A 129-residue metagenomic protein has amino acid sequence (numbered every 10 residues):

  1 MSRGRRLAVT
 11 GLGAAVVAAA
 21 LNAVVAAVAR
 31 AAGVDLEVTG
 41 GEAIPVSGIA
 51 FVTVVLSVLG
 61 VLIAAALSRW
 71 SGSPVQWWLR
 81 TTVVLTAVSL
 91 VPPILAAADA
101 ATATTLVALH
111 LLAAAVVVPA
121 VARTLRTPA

Functional and structural regions predicted by a protein language model:
M1-A29: N-terminal signal-anchor transmembrane alpha-helix
L7, A65-V84: Internal alpha-helical transmembrane segments of multi-pass membrane proteins
A8-V16, A50-V54, L79-V83, T104-A108: Hydrophobic alpha-helical transmembrane segments
T10-A18, L112-A129: Membrane-water interface at the C-terminal end of transmembrane alpha helices
A18-R30, S57-A65, A114-P119: Transmembrane alpha-helical segments of multi-pass membrane transport proteins and ion-pumping complexes
A31-E42, A97-A98: Membrane-interface helix termini and inter-helical loops of multi-pass transporters
V46-A65, R80-V91: Core segments of alpha-helical transmembrane spans in multipass integral membrane proteins
V91-T105: Membrane-helix boundary connector in multi-pass membrane proteins
